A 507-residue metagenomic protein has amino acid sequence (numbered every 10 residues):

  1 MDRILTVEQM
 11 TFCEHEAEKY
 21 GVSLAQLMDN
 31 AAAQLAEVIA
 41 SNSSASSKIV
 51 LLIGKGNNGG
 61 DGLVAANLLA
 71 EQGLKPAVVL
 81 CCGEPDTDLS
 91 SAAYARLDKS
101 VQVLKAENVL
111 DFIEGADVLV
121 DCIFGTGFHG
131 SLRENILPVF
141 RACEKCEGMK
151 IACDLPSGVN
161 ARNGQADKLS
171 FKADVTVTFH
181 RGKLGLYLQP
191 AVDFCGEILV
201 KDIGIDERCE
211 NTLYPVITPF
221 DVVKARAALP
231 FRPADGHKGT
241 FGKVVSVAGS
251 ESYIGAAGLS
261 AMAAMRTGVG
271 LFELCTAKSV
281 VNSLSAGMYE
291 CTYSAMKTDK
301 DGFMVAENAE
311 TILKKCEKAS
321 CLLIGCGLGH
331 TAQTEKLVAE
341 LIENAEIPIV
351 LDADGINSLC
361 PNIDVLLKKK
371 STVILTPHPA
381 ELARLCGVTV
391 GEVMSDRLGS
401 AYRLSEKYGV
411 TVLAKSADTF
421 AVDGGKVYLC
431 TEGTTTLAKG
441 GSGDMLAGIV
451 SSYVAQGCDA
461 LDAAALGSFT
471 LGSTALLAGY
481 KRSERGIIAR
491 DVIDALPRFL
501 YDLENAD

Functional and structural regions predicted by a protein language model:
M1-L80, L186-P348, N357-I374, P379-D507: Small-residue (G/A/S/T)-rich helix-start motifs and N-terminal tracts that mark the onset
A36-C122, S131-C153, A345, R403: Nucleotide and nucleotide-moiety/phosphate-recognizing core
C82-P85, P156-S157, S279, G355: Short beta-alpha junction loops
L89, N135, L169-K172, T276 (+1 more regions): Short acidic-hydrophobic sequence patches enriched in Asp/Glu that either
Y94, D117-F124, E317-C326: Small/polar-residue-rich loop-to-helix segments that shape phosphate-bearing ligand pockets
D117-V118, I123-P215: Internal gly/pro-rich beta-alpha loop/helix module that stabilizes soluble enzyme cofactors or their anionic handles
